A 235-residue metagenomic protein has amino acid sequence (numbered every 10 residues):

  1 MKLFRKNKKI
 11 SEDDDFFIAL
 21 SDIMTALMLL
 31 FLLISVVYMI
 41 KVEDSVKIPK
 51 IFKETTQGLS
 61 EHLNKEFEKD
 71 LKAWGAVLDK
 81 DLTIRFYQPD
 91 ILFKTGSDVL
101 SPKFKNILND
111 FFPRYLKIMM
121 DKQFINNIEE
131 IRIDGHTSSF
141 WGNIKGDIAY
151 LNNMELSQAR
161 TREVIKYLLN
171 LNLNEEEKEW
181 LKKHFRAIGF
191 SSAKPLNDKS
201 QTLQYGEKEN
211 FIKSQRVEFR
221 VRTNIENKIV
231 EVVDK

Functional and structural regions predicted by a protein language model:
M1-G75: Short terminal targeting/anchoring segments
I51-T55, G96-I107, N152-R160, E209-F211: Extracytoplasmic/periplasmic, Sec-exported soluble proteins
F52-D90, T95, F104, K228 (+1 more regions): Helical coiled-coil/dimerization "stalks" and their immediately adjacent regulatory linkers at helix->disorder
N64, S97-I133, I165-L171, F219 (+2 more regions): Periplasmic peptidoglycan-binding/anchoring modules of Gram-negative envelope and division proteins
E68-K80, F124-R132, L181: Short beta-strand elements
K80-N109, F140-N153: Short, solvent-exposed beta-strand/turn patches at coil↔beta or beta↔helix junctions that act as interaction loops
K80-P89, G96, N127-E129, K183 (+1 more regions): Envelope-exposed proteins and targeting segments
H136-N224: Periplasmic OmpA-like peptidoglycan-binding domain that tethers envelope proteins to the cell wall
